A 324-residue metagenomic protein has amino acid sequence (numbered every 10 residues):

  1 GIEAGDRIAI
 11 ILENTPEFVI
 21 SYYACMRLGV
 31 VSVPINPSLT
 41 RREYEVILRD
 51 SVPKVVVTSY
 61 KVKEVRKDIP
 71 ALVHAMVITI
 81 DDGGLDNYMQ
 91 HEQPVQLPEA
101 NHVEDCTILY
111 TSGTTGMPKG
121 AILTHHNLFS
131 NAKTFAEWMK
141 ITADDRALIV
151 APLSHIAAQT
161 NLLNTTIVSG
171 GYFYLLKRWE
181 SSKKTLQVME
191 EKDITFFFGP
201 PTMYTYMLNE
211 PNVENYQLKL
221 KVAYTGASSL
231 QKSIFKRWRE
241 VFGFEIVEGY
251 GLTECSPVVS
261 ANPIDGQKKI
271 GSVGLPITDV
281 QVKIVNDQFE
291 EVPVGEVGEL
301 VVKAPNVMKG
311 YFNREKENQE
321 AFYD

Functional and structural regions predicted by a protein language model:
G1-L39: Conserved AMP-binding/adenylate-forming
L12-E13, V30-R49, Y60-K63, G171-K192: ATP-dependent adenylate-forming carboxylate-activation enzymes
Y23-L28, D50, H155, N164-V168: Short hydrophobic alpha-helices that are characteristic scaffold elements of the AMP-binding
E92-Y110, M117, K140-R146: Conserved pre-ATP/AMP-binding loop-to-beta segment of ANL
C106-S130: Conserved AMP-binding A3 loop
F129-R146, I156-T195, Y206, E210: Conserved AMP-binding/adenylation subdomain of ANL enzymes
I194-G199, L208-K268: Gly/Ser/Thr-rich phosphate-binding loop
L275-D279, E290-A321: Conserved ATP/PPi-binding loop(s) of AMP-dependent carboxylate-activating enzymes
